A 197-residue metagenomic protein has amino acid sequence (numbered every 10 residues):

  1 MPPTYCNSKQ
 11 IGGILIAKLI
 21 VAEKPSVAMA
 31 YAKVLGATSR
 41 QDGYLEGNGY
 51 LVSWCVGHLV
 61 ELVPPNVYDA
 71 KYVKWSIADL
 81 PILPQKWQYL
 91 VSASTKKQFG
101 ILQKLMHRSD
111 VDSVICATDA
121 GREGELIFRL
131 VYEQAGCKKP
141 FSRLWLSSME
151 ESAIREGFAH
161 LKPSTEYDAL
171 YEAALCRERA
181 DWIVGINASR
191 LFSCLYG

Functional and structural regions predicted by a protein language model:
Y5-C194: Intrinsically disordered, low-complexity regulatory segments
G197: Active-site rim elements
